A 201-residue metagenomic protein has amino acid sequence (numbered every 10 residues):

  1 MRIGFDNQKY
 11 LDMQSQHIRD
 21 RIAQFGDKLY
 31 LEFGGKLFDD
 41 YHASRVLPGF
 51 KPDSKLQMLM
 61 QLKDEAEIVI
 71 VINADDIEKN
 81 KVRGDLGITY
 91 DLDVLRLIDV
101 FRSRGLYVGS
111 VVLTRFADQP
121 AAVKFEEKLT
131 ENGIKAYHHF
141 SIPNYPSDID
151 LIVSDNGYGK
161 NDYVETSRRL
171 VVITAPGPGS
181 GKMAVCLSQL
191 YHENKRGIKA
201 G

Functional and structural regions predicted by a protein language model:
M1-Y145: Long, basic/Gly/Ser/Thr-rich N-terminal segments that mediate initial subcellular attachment or targeting
H139-K160: N-terminal pre-Walker A segment at the start of P-loop NTPase domains
D162-R168: Phosphate-binding P-loop
R169-K195: Glycine-rich phosphate-binding P-loop
G197-G201: Short beta-strand-centered segment that lines the nucleotide-binding/catalytic pocket of NTP-utilizing
